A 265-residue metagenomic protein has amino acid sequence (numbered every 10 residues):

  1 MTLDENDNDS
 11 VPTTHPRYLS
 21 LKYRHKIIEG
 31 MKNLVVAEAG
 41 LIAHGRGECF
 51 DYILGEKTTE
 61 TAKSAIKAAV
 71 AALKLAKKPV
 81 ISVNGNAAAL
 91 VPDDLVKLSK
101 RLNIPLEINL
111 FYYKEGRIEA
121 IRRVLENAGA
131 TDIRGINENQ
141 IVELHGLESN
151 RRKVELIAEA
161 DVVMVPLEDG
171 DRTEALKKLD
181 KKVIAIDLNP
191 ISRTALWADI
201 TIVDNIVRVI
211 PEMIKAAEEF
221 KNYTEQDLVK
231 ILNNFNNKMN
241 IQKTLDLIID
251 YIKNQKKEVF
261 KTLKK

Functional and structural regions predicted by a protein language model:
T13-A68, R117-V124: Short, compositionally biased "basic patch" segments
A65-P79, V96-R101: Glycine-rich phosphate/diphosphate-binding loops that line cofactor/substrate pockets in enzymes
K77-N84, P105-L110: Short glycine-rich or small-residue beta-strand-to-loop segments that form or flank ligand, phosphate, metal/Fe-S
N84-D93, Y112-G116, E168-D171: Gly/Ser/Thr-rich loops at beta-strand to alpha-helix junctions that form or flank small-molecule/cofactor-binding
K97-S149: Long, charge-dense
N139-A158, M164-D171: Active-site glycine-rich loop that binds ribose-phosphate moieties when present
G170-I191: A short, gly/pro- and small-residue-rich
R193-K265: C-terminal functional extensions of proteins
